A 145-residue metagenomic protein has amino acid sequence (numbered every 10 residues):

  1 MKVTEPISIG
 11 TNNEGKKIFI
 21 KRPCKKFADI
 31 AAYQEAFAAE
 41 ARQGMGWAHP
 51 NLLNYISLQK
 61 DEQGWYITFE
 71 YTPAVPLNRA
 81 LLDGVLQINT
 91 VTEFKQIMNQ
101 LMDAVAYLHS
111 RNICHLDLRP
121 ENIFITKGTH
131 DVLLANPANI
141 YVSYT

Functional and structural regions predicted by a protein language model:
P6-Q34: ATP-binding glycine-rich loop module of kinase domains
A31-G46: AlphaC helix of the eukaryotic protein kinase fold
L58: Activation-segment/catalytic-loop signature of the eukaryotic protein kinase fold
E62-P76: Conserved short submotifs of the Hanks-type protein kinase catalytic core that shape the nucleotide-binding pocket
L77-I88: AlphaC helix of the protein kinase catalytic domain
I97-M98: Activation segment signature within eukaryotic-like protein kinase domains
H109-T126: Catalytic-loop of the protein kinase fold
N122-N136: Conserved protein kinase catalytic/activation segment
